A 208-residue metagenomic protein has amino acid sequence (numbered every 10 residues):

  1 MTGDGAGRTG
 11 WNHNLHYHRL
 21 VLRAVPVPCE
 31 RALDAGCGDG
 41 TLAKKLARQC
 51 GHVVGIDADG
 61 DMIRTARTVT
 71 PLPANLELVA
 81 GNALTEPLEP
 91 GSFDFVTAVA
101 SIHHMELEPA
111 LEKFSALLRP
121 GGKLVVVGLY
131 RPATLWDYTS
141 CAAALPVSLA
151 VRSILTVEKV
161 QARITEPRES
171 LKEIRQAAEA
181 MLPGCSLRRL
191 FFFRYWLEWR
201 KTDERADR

Functional and structural regions predicted by a protein language model:
N12-E30: Conserved alpha-helix/loop element of class I SAM-dependent methyltransferases that forms part of the SAM/SAH-binding
E30-G38: Conserved class I S-adenosyl-L-methionine
D39-T41, K45-T85: Class I SAM-dependent methyltransferase SAM/SAH-binding core
T97: A conserved beta-strand element that flanks and buttresses the S-adenosyl-L-methionine
M105-F114: A short, conserved alpha-helix within the catalytic core of class I
G121-G128: Conserved beta-strand signature within the Rossmann-like core of class I S-adenosyl-L-methionine
Y130-A177: C-terminal alpha-helical "lid/dimerization" subdomain adjacent to the S-adenosyl-L-methionine
I164-K201: Conserved Class I S-adenosyl-L-methionine
